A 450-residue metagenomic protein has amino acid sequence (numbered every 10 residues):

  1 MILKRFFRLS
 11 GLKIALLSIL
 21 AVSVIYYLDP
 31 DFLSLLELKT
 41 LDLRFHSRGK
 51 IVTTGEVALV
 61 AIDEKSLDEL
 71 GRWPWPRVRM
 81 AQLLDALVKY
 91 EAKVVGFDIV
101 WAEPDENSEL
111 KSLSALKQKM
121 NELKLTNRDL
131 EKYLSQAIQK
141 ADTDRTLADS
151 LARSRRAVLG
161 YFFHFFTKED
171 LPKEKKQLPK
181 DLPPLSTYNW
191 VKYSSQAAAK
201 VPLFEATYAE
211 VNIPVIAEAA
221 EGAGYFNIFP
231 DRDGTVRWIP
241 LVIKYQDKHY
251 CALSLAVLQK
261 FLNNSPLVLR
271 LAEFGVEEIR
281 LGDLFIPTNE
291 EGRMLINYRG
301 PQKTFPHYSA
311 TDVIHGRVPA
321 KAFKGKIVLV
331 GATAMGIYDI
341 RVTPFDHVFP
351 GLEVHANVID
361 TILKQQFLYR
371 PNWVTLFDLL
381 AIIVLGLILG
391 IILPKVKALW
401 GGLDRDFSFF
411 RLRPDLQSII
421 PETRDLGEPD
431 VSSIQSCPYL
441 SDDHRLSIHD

Functional and structural regions predicted by a protein language model:
I2-L284, A320-F410: Non-transmembrane functional regions of envelope-associated proteins
L17, P429-I434: Membrane-embedded hydrophobic alpha-helical segments
S254, Y308-T311, L426-E428: Helix N-cap / beta->alpha transition motif
L271-V318: Substrate-access "cap/lid" subdomains that shape and gate the entrance to catalytic or ligand-binding pockets
E353, V358, S432-Y439: C-terminal, active-site-flanking charged/polar segments
L403-D415, S432-C437: Small-residue-enriched core segments of transmembrane alpha-helices in multipass membrane transport and channel
R413-E428: Transmembrane helix-loop junctions at the membrane interface of multipass transporters and ion channels
I434-D450: Juxtamembrane or sensor-core-proximal signal-transducing alpha helices that couple sensory domains to cytosolic
